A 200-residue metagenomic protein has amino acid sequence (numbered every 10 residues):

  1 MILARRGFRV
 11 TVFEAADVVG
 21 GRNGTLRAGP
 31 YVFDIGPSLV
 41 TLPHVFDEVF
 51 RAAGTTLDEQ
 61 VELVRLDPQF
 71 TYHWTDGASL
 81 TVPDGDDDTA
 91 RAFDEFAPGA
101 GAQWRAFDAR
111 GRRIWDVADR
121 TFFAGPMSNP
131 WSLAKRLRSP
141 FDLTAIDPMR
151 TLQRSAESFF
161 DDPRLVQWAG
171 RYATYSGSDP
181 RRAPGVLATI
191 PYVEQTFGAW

Functional and structural regions predicted by a protein language model:
M1-R120: N-terminal glycine-rich phosphate/pyrophosphate-binding loop and immediately adjacent elements
A15, P184-A188: Active-site-adjacent bridging/hinge elements
A28-V32, S176-G177, A199: A short glycine/serine-rich beta->alpha loop
T75-P184: Rossmann-like flavin
T189-W200: Helical element adjacent to the flavin cofactor pocket in flavoenzyme catalytic cores
